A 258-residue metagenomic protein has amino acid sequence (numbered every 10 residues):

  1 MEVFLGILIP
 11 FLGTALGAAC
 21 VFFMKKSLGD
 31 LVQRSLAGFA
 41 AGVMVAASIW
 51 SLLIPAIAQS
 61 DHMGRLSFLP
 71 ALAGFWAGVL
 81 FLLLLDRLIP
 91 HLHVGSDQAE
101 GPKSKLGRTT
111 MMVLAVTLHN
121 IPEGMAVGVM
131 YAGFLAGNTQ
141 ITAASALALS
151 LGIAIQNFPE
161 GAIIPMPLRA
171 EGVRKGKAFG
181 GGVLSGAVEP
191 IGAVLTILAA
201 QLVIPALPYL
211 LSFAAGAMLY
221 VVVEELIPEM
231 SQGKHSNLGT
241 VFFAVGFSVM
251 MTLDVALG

Functional and structural regions predicted by a protein language model:
M1-G258: Intrinsically disordered, metal-sensing/regulatory segments
